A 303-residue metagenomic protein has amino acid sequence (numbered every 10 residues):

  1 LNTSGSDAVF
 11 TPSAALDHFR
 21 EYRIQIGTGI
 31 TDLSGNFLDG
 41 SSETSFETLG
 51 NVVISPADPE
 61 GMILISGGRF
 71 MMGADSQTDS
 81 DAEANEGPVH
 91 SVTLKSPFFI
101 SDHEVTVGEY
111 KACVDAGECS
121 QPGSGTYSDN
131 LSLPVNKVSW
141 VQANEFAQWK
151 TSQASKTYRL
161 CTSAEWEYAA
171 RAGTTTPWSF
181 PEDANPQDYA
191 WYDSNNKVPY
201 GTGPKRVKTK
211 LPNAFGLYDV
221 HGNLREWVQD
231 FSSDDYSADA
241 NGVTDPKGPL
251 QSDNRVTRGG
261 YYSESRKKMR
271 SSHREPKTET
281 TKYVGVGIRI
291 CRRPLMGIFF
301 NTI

Functional and structural regions predicted by a protein language model:
N2-S4: Blade-terminus and WD-like Trp-Asp/Gly-His loop motifs, strongest in beta-propeller folds
A8-V9, L16-H18, R23-V53: Acidic, Ser/Thr/Gly/Pro-rich low-complexity segments and short DxT(G/T)-type signature motifs
I30, F46, I65, F70-M72 (+9 more regions): Bulky hydrophobic/aromatic "packing anchor" residues in well-ordered structure
V52-G67, M71-M72: GGW-centered surface loops in extracellular recognition modules
M72-D81, V92-N185, Q229-S237, R292-M296: Active-site microenvironments of metalloenzymes and redox enzymes
T78-V92, T174, E182, G203 (+1 more regions): Surface-exposed recognition segments
S96, Q187-H221, G248-Q251, E275-T280: Short, well-ordered junction/capping motifs at the entry into regular secondary structure
